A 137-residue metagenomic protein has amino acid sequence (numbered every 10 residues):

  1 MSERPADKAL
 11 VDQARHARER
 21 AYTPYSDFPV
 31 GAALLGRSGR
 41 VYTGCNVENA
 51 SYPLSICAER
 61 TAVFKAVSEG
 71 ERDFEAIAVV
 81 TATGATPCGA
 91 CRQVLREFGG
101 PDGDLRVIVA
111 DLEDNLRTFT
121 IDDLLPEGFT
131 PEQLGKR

Functional and structural regions predicted by a protein language model:
S2-T23, E71-R137: C-terminal binding/interaction regions
A14, A32-A33, A62, A66: Small-residue (primarily alanine) positions within well-ordered alpha-helices, especially packing/interaction faces
Y25-D27, I56: Short glycine/proline-enriched turns and hinge-like loops at secondary-structure junctions
D27-G36: Short beta-strand scaffold segments in enzyme catalytic cores
Y42-G44: Amphipathic coiled-coil signal-relay and dimerization helices
N46-R60: Compact, glycine-rich, soluble single-domain proteins
I56-E75: Short, charged low-complexity linear segments at domain edges
